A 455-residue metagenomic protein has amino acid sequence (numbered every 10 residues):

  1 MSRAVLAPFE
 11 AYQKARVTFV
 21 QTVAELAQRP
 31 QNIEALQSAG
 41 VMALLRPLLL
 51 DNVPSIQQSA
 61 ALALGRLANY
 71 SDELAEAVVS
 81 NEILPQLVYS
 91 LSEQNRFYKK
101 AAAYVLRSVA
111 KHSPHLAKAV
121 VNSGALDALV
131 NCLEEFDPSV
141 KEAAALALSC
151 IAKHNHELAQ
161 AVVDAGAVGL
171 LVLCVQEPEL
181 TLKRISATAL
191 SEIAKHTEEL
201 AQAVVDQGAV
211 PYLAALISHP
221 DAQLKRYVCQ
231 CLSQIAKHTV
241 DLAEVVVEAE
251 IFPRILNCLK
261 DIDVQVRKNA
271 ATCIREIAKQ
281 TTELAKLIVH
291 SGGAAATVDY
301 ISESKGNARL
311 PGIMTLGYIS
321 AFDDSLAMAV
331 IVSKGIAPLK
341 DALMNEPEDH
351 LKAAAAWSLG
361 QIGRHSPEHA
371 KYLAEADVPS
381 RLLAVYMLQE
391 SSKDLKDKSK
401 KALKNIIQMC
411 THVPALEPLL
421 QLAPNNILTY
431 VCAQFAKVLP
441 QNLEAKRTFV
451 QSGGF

Functional and structural regions predicted by a protein language model:
M1-S2, L316: Universal eukaryotic N-terminal targeting presequences
S2-E10, A43-L50, P54, P85-S92 (+14 more regions): HEAT/HEAT-like alpha-solenoid repeats
A4-V23: N-terminal alpha-helical scaffolding segments that mark the starts of alpha-solenoid/helical-repeat architectures
V5-P8, L44, E76, A102 (+19 more regions): Intrinsic disorder/low-complexity segments
A7, K14, N32-A39, I56 (+19 more regions): Short, hydrophobic/charged alpha-helical patches characteristic of ARM/HEAT alpha-solenoid repeats and analogous
V17-P30, L44-P47, Q58-S71, Y89-S90 (+16 more regions): Alpha-helical solenoid repeat architecture
L64, A75, L106, A117 (+22 more regions): Intrinsic low-complexity tandem-repeat regions in disordered proteins
S333, P338-V385, E417-F455: Ankyrin-repeat and related helical/solenoid repeat scaffolds used for protein-protein interactions
